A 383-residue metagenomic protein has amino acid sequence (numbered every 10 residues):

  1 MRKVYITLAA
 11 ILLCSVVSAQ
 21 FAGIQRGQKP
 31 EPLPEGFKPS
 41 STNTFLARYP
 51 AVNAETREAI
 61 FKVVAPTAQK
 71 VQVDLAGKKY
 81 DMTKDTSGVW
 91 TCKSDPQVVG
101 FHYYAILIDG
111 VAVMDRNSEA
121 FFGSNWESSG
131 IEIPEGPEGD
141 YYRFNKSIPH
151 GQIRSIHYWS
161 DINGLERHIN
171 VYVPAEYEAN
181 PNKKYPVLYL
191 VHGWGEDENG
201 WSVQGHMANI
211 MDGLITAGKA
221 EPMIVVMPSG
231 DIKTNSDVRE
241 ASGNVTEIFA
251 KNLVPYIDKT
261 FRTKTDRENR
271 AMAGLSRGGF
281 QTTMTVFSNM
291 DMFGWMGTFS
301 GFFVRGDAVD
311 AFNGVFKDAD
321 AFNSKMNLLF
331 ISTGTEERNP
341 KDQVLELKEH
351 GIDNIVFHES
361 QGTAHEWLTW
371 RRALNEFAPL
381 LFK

Functional and structural regions predicted by a protein language model:
M1-I24: Bacterial Sec-dependent N-terminal signal peptides
F21-S41, F45-Y49, N53-Y80, K84-K383: Non-catalytic cap/lid and distal C-terminal segments of serine-dependent acyl enzymes
